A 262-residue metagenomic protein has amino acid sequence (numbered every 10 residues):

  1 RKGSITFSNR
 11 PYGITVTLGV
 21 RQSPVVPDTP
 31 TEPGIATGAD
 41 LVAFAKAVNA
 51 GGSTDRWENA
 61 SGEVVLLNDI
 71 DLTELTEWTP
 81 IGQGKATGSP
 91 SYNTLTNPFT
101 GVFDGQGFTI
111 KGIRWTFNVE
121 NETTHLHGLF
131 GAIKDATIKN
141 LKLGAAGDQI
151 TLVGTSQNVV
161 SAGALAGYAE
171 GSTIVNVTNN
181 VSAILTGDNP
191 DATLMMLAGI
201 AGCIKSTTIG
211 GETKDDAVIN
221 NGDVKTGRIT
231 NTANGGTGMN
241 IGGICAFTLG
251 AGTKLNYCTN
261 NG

Functional and structural regions predicted by a protein language model:
R1-P24: Feature for long, exposed domains in two main contexts
P24-G262: Surface-exposed repetitive/solenoidal architectures
